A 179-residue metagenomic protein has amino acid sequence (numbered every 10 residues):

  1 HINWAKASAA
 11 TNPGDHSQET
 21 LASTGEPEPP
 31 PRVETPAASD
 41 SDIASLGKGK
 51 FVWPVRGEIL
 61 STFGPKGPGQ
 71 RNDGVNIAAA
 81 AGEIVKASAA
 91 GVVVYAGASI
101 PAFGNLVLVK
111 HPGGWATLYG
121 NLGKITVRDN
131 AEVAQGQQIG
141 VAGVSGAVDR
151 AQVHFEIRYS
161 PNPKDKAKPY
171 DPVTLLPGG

Functional and structural regions predicted by a protein language model:
N3-F103, Y170-V173: Surface-exposed, glycine-biased beta-strand/turn segments
S61, A79, Y95, N121-K124 (+3 more regions): A residue-level detector for short acidic-glycine micro-motifs
G74-N76, L106, Q152-H154: Structural detector of coil-to-beta-strand junctions
A80, A96, P112-G136, P161-P163: Short histidine-centered loop motifs in beta-beta connectors
I84-V94, V127-V144: Short, well-structured beta-strand-loop connectors
S88-G123, E156: Zn2+-dependent peptidoglycan hydrolase active-site motif and core
A131-G179: Conserved, short, structured surface segments that act as functional micro-motifs
